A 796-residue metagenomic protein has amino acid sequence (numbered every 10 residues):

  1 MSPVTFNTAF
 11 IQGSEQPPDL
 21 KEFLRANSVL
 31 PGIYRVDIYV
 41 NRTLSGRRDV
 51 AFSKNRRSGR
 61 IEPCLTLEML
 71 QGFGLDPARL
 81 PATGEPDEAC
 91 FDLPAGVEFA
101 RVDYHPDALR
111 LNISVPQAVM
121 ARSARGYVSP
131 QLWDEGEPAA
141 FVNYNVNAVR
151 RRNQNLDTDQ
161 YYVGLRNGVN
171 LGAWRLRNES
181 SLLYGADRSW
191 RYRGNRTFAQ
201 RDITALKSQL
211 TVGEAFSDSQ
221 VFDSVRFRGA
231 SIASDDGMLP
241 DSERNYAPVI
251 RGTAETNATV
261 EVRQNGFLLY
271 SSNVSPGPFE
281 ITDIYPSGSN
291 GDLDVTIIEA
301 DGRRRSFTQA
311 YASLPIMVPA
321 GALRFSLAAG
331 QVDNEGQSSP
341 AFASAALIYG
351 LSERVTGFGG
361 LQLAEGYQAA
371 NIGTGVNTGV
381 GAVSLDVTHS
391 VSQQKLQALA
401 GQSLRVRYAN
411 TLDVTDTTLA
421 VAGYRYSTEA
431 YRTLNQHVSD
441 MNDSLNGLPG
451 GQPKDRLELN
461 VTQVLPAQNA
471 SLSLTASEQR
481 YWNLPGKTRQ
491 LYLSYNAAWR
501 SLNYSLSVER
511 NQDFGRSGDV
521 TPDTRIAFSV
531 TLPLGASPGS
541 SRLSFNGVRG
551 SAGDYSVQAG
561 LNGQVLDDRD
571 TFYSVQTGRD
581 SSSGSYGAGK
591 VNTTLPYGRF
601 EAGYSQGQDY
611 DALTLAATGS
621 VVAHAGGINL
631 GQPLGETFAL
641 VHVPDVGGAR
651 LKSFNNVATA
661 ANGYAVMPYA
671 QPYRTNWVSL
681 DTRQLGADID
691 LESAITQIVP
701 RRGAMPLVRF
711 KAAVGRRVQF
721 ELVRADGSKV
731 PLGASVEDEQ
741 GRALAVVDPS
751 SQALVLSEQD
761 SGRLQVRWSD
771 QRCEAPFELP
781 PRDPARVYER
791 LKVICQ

Functional and structural regions predicted by a protein language model:
M1-R244, G550-V622: Post-signal-peptide, soluble extracytosolic/periplasmic N-terminal scaffold domains of envelope/secretory systems
L30-F52, D645-N655, D726-Q740: Short, ordered, surface-exposed loop/turn motifs in non-cytosolic proteins
D49-A51, N656-Y664, G741-S750: Short, acidic Ser/Thr/Gly-rich low-complexity loop/linker segments typical of extracellular and cell-surface proteins
L67-G72, L293-I297, G589, R674-L685 (+1 more regions): A short, solvent-exposed beta-strand micro-motif common in secreted/extracellular proteins
Q117-V119, A148-R152, A173, L182-A186 (+20 more regions): Transmembrane beta-strands of outer-membrane beta-barrel pores
W133-D134, D159-G172, R193-A205, S339-E353 (+11 more regions): Feature captures outer-membrane beta-barrel proteins of Gram-negative bacteria and organelles
V142-V146, N178, L210-V212, F325-A329 (+9 more regions): Membrane-embedded beta-strand positions of outer-membrane beta-barrel proteins
G252, A639-P644, R716-A725: A short, amphipathic beta-strand motif
